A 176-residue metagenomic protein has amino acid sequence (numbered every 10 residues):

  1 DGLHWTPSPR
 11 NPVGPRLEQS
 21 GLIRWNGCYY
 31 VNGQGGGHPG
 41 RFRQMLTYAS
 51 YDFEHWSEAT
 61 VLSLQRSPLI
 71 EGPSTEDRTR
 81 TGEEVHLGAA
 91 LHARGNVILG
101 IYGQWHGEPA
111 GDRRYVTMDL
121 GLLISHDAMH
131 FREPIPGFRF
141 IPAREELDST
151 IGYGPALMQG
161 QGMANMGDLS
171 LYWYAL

Functional and structural regions predicted by a protein language model:
D1-L176: Carbohydrate-active catalytic/glycan-binding domains of CAZyme proteins, especially the secreted or lumenal ectodomains
